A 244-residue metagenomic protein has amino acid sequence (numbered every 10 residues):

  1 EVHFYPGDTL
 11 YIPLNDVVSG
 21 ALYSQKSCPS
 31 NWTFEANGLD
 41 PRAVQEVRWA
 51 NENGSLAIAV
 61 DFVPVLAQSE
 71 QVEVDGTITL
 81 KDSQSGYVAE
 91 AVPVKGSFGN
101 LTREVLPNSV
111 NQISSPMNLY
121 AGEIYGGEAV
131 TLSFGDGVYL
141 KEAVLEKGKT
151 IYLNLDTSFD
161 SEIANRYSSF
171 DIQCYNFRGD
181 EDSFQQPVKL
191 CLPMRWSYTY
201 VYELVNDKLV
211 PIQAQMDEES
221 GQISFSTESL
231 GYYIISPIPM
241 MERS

Functional and structural regions predicted by a protein language model:
E1-T33: Solvent-exposed, low-complexity, repeat-rich "mucin-like" stalks and linkers
P29-S55: Low-complexity "stalk/linker" and mucin-like segments enriched in Ser/Thr/Pro/Ala/Gly
E35-P41, S83-S85, L204-L209: Change "in extracellular beta-sheet-rich domains … of secreted and cell-surface proteins" to "in beta-sheet-rich domains
N51-E70: Extracellular/luminal low-complexity segments enriched in Ser/Thr/Pro
Q68-Q84: A short beta-strand micro-motif common to beta-rich folds, especially ectodomain repeats
A91-D136, L140-E142, E228-G231, P237-S244: Intrinsically disordered, low-complexity repeat and linker tracts
N100-I124, N154-Y198, V205: Proteolytic processing hotspots in large secreted/extracellular or virion-associated proteins and select intracellular
D180-M240: Proteolytic-maturation and junctional protease-sensitive modules
